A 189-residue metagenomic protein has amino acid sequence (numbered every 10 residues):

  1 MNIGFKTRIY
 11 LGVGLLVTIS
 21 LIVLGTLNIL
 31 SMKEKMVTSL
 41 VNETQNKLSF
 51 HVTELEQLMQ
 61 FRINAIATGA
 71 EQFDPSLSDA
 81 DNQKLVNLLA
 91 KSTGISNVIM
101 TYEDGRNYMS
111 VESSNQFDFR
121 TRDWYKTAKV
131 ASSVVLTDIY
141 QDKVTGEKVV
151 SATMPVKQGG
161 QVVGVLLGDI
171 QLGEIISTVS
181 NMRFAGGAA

Functional and structural regions predicted by a protein language model:
M1-E34: Extreme N-terminal signal-anchor transmembrane helix of membrane signaling/transducer proteins, especially in bacteria
I9-L15, F50-T53, R106, K148-V156: An N-terminal domain-start capping segment
Y10, N28-L58, I175: Juxtamembrane interface helices immediately C-terminal to a transmembrane segment
S20-L21, V37, N97, D104: Alpha-helical transmembrane segments of multi-pass membrane transport proteins
N42-V135, S180-M182: Extracytoplasmic/periplasmic sensory segments of membrane signal-transduction proteins
Y108-G187: Extracytoplasmic/periplasmic ligand-binding sensor regions of membrane-associated signaling proteins
